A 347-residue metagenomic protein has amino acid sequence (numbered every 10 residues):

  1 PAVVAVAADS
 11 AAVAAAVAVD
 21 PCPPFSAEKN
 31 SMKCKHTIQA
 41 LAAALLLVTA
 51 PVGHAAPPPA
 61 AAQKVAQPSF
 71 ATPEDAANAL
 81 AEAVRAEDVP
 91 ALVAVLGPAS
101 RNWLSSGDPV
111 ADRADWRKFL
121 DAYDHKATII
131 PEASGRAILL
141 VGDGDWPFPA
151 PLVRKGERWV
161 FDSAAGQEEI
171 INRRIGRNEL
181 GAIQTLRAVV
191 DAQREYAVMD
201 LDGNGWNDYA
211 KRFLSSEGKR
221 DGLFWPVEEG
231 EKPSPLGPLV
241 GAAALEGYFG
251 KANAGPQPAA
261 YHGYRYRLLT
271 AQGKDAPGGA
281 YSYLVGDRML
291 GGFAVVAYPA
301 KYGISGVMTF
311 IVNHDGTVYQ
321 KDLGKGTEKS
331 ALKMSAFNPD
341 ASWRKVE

Functional and structural regions predicted by a protein language model:
P1-D20, A27: Periodic low-complexity repeat segments enriched in small/acidic residues
S31-L41: Bacterial N-terminal signal peptides that target proteins for export
A40-A50: Bacterial N-terminal signal peptides
P57-A86, G166-D191, E195: Short, low-complexity N-terminal intrinsically disordered segments enriched in polar/charged residues
D88-S100, N207-F213: Short, well-ordered alpha-helical segments enriched in acidic and aromatic residues
S100-F148, G255, A259-H262, R267 (+2 more regions): Surface-exposed, charged secondary-structure patches
A137-L180, Q184-R187, T317-K321: Short beta-strand edge/turn micro-motifs at domain boundaries
D200-K301, S305, D322: Extracellular/periplasmic head regions of type IV pilus-like filament subunits
